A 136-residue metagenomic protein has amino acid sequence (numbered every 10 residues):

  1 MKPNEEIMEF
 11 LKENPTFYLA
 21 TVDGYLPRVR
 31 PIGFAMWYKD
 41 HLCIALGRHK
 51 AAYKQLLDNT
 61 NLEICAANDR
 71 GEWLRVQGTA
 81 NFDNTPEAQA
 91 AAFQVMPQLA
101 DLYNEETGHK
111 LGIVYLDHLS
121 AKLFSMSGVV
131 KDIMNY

Functional and structural regions predicted by a protein language model:
M1-F17, N135-Y136: Extreme N-terminal tail/first-helix region
K2-E5, L46-A52, P97-L99: Charged, amphipathic alpha-helical segments
E9-D23, L62-A66: A short, Trp-centered hydrophobic/proline-enriched beta-strand micro-motif
Y18, H41-C43, R75, K122: General beta-strand recognition
G24-L26, R70-E72, F124: Short glycine/serine/proline-enriched coil/turn segments at secondary-structure junctions
P31-G33: Conserved beta-strand in the GNAT
A35-R70: A short mixed-secondary-structure module that forms the rim of ligand-binding clefts
R75-Y136: Charged, gly/pro-rich active-site loop segments
